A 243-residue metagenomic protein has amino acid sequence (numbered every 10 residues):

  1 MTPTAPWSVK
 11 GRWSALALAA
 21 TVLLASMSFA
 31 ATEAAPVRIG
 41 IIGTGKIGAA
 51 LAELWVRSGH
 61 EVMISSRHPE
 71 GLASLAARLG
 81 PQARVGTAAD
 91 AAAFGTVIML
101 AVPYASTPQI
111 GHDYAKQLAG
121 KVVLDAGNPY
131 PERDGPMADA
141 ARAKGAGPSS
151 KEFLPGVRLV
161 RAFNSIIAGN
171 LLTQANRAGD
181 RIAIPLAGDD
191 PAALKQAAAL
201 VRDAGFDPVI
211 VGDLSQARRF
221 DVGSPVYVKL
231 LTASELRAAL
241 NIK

Functional and structural regions predicted by a protein language model:
T2-A17: Bacterial N-terminal signal peptides that target proteins for export
S14-S26: Bacterial N-terminal signal peptides
F29-S74: NAD(P)+-binding Rossmann beta1-loop-alpha1 motif at the extreme N-terminus of oxidoreductases
P36, F94, G120, G156-L159: A glycine-biased structural micro-motif
G80-V122, A126-D134: Rossmann-like NAD(P)-binding element
G127-N176: Rossmann-fold NAD(P)-binding glycine/threonine-rich loop
F153-L159, R177-A217, V222, V226 (+1 more regions): Internal alpha-helical scaffold of NAD(P)-dependent oxidoreductase catalytic cores
